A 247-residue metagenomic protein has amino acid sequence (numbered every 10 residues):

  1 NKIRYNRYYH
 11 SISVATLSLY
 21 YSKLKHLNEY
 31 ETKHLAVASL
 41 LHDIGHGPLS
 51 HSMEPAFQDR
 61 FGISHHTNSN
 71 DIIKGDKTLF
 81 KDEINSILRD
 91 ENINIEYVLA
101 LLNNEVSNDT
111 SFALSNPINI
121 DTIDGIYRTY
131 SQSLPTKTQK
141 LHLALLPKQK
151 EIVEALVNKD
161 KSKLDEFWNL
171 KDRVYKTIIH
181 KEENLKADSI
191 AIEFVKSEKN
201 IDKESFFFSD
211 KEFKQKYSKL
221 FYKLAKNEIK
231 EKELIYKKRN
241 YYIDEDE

Functional and structural regions predicted by a protein language model:
N1-H34, H46-P48, S52-E247: Histidine-centered, transition-metal-coordinating active-site segments
L35-L40: Short alpha-helical catalytic segment bearing the HExxH-like zincin motif of zinc-dependent metalloproteases
